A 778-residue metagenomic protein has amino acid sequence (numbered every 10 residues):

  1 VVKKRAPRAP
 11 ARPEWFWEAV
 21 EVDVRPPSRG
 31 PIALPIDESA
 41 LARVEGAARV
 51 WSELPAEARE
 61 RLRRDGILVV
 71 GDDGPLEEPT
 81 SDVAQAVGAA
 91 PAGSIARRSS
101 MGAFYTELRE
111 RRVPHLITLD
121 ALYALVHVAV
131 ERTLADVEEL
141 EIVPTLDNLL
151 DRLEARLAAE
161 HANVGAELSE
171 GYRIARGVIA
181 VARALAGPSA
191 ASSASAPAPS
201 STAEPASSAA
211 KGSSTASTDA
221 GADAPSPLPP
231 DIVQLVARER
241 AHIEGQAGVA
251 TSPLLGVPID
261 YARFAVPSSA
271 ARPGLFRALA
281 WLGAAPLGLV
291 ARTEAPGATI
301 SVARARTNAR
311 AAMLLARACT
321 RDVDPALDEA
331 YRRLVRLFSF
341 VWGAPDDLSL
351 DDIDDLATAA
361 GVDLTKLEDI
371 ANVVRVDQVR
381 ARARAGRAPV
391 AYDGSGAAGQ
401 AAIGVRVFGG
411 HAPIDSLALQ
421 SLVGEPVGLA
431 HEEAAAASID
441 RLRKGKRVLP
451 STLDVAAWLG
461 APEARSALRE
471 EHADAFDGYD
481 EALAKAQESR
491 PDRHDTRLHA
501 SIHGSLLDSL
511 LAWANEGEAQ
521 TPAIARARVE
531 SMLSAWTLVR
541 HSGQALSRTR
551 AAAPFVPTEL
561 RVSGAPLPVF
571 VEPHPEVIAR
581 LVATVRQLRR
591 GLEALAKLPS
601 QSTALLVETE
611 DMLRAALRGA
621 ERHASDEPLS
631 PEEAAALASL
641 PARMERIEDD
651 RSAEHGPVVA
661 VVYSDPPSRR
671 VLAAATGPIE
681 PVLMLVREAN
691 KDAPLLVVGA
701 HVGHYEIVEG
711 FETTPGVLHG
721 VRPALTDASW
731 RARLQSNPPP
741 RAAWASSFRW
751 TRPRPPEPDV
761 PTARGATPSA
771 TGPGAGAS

Functional and structural regions predicted by a protein language model:
V1, G776-S778: Short, solvent-exposed mixed-charge patches
K3-A196, A216-P768, G772: Long, non-catalytic protein-protein interaction scaffolds
S195-P197, A203-E204, A209-S213: Compositionally biased, low-complexity segments
G212, G772-G776: Residue-identity detector for glycine
